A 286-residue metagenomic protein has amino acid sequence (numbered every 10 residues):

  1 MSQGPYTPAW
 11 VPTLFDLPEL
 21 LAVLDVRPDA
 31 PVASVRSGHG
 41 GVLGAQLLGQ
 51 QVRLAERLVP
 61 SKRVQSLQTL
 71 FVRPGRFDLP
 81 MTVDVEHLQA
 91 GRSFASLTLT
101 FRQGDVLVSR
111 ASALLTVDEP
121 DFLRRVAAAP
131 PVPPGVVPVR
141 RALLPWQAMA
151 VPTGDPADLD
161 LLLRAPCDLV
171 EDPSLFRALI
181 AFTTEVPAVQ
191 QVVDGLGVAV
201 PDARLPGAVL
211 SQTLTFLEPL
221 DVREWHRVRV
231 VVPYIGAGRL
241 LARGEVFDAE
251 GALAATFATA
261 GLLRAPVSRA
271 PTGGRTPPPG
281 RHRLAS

Functional and structural regions predicted by a protein language model:
M1-S286: Terminal targeting signals and extreme-terminal segments of soluble enzymes
